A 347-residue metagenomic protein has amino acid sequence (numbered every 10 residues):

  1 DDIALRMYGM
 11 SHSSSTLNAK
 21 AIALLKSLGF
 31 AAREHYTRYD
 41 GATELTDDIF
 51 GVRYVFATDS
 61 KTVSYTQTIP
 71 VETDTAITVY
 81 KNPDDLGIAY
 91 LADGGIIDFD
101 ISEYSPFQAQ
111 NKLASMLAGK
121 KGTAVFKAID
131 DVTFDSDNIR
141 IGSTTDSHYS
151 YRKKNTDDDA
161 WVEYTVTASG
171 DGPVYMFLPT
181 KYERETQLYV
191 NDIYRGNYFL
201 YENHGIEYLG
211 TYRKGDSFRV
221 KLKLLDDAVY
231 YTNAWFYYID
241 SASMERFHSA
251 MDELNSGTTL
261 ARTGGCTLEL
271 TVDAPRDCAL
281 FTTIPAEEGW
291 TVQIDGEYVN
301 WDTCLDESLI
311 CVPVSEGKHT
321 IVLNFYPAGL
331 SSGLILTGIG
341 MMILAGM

Functional and structural regions predicted by a protein language model:
D1-D48, D85-L86, L91-K120, I193-F199 (+3 more regions): Extracytoplasmic/lumenal acceptor-recognition loop(s) of multi-pass membrane glycoenzymes
D2-A4, A32, S60-T62, D84-D85 (+4 more regions): Short, glycine-/Ser/Thr-/acidic-enriched flexible segments
F30-E72: Periplasmic/luminal catalytic loop of GT-C fold multi-pass membrane glycosyltransferases that transfer sugars from
D48-G51, A76-G142, L224, Y230-F247: Catalytic cores of secreted or luminal carbohydrate-active enzymes
D130-M347: Active-site-proximal, structured, solvent-exposed surfaces of multi-pass membrane proteins that position macromolecular
